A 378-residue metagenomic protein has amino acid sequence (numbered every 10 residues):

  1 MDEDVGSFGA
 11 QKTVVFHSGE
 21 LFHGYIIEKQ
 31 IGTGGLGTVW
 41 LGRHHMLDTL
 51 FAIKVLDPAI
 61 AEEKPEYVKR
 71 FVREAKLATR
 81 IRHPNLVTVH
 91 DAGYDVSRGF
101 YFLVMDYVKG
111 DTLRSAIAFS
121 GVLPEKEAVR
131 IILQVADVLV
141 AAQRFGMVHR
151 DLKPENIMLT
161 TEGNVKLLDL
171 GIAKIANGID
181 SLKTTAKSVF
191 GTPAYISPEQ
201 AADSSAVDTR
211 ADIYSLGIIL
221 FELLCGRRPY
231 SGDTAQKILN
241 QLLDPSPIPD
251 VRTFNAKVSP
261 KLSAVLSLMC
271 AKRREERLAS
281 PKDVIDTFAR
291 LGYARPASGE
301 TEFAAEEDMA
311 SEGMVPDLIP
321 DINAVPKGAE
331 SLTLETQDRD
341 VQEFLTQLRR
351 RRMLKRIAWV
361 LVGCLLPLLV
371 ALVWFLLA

Functional and structural regions predicted by a protein language model:
T38: Conserved N-lobe ATP-binding subsite of Hanks-type protein kinase domains, especially the beta3 VAIK lysine
D57-R80: AlphaC helix of the eukaryotic protein kinase fold
E62-P65, E162-N164, L168-S205: Activation segment of protein kinases
D91-G93: A short, aromatic-enriched beta-strand patch in the conserved N-lobe beta-sheet of the protein kinase catalytic domain
S97-T112, A116: Conserved short submotifs of the Hanks-type protein kinase catalytic core that shape the nucleotide-binding pocket
I131-I132: Activation segment signature within eukaryotic-like protein kinase domains
D137-M147: Protein kinase catalytic-loop region centered on the HRD/HxD motif
L139, T192-E300: C-terminal lobe helix-coil module of Hanks-type protein kinase domains
